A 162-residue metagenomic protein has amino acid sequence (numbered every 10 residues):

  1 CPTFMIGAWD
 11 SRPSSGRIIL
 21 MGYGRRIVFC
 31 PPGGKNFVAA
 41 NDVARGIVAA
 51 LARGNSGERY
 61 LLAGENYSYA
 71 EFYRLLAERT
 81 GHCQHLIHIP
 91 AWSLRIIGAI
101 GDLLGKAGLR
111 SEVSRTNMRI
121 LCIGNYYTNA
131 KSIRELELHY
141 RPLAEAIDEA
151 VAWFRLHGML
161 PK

Functional and structural regions predicted by a protein language model:
C1-F4, N36, L61: Structural signature of the Rossmann-like NAD(P)-dependent dehydrogenase/reductase core
C1-S15: Flexible, glycine-rich beta-alpha linker
R12-S15, L20, L75-A77, D102: Short, glycine/charged-enriched secondary-structure capping and boundary segments
I18-V38, G46: A conserved pocket-lining segment of Rossmann-fold NAD(P)-dependent short-chain dehydrogenase/reductase
F37, N66, Y126: Short aromatic/basic micro-patch
G46-S111, N129, R134, L143-K162: Mid/C-terminal beta-alpha module of Rossmann-like enzyme folds, strongest in SDR-family dehydrogenases/epimerases
V113-T128: Active-site loop of classical SDR/Rossmann-like NAD(P)-dependent oxidoreductases, centered on the catalytic Tyr-X3-Lys
